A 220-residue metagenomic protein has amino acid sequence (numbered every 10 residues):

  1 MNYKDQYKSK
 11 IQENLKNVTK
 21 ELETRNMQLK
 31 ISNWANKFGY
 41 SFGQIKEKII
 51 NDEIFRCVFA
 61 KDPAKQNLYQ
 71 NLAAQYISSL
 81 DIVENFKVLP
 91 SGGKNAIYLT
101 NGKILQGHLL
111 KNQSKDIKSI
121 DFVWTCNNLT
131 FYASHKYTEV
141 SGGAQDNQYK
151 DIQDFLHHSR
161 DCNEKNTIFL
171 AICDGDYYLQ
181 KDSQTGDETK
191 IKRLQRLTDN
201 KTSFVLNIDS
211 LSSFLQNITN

Functional and structural regions predicted by a protein language model:
M1-N71: Nuclease-adjacent, charged terminal/linker segments that flank catalytic cores
D52-R56, N127-K136: Glycine-rich, often proline-containing surface loops adjacent to acidic residues and nearby aromatics that form
P63, S79-S114: A short acidic/basic microdomain associated with nuclease active sites
L72-E84, F155-N163, I218: Hydrophobic, Leu/Ile/Phe/Ala-enriched alpha-helical segments that form helix-helix packing faces
N101, K115-D116, G143, Y178: Glycine- and small hydrophobic-enriched segments that form the cores of compact globular domains
K115-Y132: Active-site beta-strand-loop-beta-strand hairpin of nuclease catalytic cores that positions key catalytic residues
Y137-Q184: Catalytic cores of nucleic-acid endonucleases
I168-N220: Domain-level recognition of nuclease-like catalytic cores that cleave nucleotide substrates
